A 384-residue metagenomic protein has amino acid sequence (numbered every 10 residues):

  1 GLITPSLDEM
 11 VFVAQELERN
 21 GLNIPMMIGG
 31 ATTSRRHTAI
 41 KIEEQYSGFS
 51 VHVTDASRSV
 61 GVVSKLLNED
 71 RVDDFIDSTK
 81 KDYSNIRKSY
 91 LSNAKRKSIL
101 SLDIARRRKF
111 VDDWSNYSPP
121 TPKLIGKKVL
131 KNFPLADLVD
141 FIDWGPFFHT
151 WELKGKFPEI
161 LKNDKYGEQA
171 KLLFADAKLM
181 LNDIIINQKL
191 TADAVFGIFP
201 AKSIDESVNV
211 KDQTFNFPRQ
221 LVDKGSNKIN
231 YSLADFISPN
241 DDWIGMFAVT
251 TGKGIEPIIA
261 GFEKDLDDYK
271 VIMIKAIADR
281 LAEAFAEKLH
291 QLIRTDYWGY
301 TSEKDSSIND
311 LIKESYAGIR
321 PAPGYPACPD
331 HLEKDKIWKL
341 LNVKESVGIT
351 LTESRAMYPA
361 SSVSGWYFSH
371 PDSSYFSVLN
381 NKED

Functional and structural regions predicted by a protein language model:
G1-E43: Cofactor-cradling patches in redox/metallo enzymes
G1-I3, I28-T32, T54, P200 (+2 more regions): Active-site proximal loops enriched in glycine and acidic residues that flank catalytic Cys/His/Asp and coordinate
G21-P25, F49, I86: C-terminal interaction appendages of subunits in large macromolecular complexes
P25-M27, H52, D140-F141, F147-F148 (+5 more regions): Structured core elements
T32, H37-R71: Metal-dependent DNA phosphodiester-chemistry modules and their immediately adjacent helices/loops in DNA-processing
D55-I272, A276, Y297: Active-site loops and adjacent core secondary-structure elements that bind or stabilize anionic groups
L233, P239-D384: C-terminal accessory domains/tails appended to large, multi-domain proteins
